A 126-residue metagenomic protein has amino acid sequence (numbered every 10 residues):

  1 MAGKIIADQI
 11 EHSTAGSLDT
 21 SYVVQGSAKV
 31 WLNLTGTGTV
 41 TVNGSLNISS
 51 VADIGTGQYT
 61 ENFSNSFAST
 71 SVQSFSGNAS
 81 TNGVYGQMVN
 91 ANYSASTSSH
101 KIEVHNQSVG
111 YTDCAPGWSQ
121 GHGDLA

Functional and structural regions predicted by a protein language model:
A2-F67, K101-A126: Extracellular receptor-binding modules and their adjoining Ser/Thr/Gly/Asp/Asn-rich linkers
G55, Y93-S98: Residue-level recognition of beta-strand termini and adjacent short loop/turns
A68-A95: Terminal beta-strand-rich extracellular "head" domains that mediate receptor/glycan or other ligand binding
